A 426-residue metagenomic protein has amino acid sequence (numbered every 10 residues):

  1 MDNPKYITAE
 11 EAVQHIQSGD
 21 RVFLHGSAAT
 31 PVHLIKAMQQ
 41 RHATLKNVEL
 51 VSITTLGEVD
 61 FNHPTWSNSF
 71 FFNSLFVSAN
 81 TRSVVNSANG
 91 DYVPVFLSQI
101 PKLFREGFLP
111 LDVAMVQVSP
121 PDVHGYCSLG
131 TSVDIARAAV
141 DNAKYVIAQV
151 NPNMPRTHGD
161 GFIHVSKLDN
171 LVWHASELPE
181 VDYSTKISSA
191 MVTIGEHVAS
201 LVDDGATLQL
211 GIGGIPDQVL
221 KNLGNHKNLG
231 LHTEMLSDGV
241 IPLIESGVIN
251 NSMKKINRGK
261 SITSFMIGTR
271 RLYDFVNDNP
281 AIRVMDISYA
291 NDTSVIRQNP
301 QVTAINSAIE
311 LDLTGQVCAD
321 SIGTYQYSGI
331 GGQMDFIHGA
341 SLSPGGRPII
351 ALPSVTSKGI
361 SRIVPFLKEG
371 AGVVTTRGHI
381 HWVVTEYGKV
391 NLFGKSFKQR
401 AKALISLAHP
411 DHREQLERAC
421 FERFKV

Functional and structural regions predicted by a protein language model:
M1-V426: Conserved alpha/beta enzyme-core scaffold
